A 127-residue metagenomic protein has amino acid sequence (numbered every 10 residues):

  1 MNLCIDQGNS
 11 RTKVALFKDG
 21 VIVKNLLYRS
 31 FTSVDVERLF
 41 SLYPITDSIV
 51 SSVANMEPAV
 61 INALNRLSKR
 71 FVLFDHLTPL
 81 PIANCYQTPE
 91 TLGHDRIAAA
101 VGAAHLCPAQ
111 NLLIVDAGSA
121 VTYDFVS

Functional and structural regions predicted by a protein language model:
M1-L80: N-terminal glycine/serine-rich phosphate-binding loop of ATP-dependent small-molecule kinases, especially carbohydrate
M1-V23, A103, A109-S127: Gly/Thr-rich phosphate-binding beta-strand-loop-beta motif of the actin/hexokinase/Hsp70
V60-N62, A83-Y86, F125-V126: Short, conserved acidic/polar surface loops in the N-terminal third of protein domains
V72-D75, L92-H94, L113-D116: General beta-strand structural signal in soluble alpha/beta enzymes
P81-L112: Conserved phosphate-binding catalytic cores of ATP/NTP-utilizing and phosphoryl-transfer enzymes
